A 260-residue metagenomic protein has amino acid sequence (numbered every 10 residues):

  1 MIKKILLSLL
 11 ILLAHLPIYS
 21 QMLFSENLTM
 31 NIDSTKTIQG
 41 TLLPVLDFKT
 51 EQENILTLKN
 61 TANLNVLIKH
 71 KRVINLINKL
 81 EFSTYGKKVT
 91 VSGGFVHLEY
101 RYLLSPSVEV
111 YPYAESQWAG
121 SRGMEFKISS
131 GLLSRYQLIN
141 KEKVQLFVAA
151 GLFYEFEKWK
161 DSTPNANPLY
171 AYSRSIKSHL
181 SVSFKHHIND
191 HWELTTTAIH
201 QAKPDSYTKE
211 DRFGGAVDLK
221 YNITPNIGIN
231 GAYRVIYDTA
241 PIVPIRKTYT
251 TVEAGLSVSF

Functional and structural regions predicted by a protein language model:
M1-T35: Cleavable N-terminal export/targeting peptides
M30-T50, K71-N75: Transmembrane beta-strand segments of Gram-negative outer membrane beta-barrel proteins
K36-I38, N54-L58, T90-G94, M124-S130 (+4 more regions): Residues that define the transmembrane beta-barrel architecture of outer-membrane proteins
L42-F48, L76-F82, P112-S116, L132 (+4 more regions): Transmembrane beta-barrel strands of outer-membrane/channel proteins
L46-F48, V66-I68, Y102, Y136-L138 (+5 more regions): Residue-level signature of outer-membrane beta-barrel architecture
N60-A62, V96-L98, L132, L180-V182 (+2 more regions): Membrane-embedded beta-strands of outer-membrane beta-barrel proteins, especially the hydrophobic/small aromatic
K69-L76, S107-V110, E142-L146, I188-L194 (+1 more regions): Repeated loop/turn-to-beta-strand initiation elements of outer-membrane beta-barrel proteins
Y221-N222, T248-F260: Outer-membrane beta-barrel "beta-signal"
